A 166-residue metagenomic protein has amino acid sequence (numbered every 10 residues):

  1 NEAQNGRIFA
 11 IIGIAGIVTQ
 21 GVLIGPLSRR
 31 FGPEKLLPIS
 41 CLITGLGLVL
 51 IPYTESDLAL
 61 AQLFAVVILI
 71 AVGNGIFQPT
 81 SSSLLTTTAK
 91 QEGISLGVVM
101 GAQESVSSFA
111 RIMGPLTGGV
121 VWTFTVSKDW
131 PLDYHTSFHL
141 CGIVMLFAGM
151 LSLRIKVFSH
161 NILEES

Functional and structural regions predicted by a protein language model:
N1-I17, Q62: Loop-to-transmembrane helix entry
V18-P33, W122: Helix-to-loop junctions at the C-terminal end of transmembrane segments in multipass secondary transporters
L42-D57: C-terminal ends and interior cores of transmembrane alpha-helices in multi-pass membrane transporters/permeases
I51, S137-S166: Multi-pass alpha-helical transporter architecture, strongest for 12-TM Major Facilitator/SLC carriers used
A59-F77: Hydrophobic core of transmembrane alpha-helices in multi-pass small-molecule transporters, especially MFS/SLC-type
I76-E92: Intracellular juxtamembrane helix-capping segments at the cytosolic ends of symmetry-related transmembrane helices
G93-V126: A late C-terminal transmembrane helix in Major Facilitator Superfamily
V120-M145: A membrane-interface helix-boundary motif in multi-pass transporters
